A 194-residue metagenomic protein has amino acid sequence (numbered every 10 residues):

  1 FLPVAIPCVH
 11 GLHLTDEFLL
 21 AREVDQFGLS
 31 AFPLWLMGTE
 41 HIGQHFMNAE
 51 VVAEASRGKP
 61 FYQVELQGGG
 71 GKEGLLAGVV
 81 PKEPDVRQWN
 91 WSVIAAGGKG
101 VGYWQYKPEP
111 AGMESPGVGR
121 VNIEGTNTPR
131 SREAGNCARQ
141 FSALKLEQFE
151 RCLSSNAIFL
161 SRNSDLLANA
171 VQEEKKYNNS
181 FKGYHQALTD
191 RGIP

Functional and structural regions predicted by a protein language model:
F1-L2, H10, A21, D25 (+1 more regions): Carbohydrate-binding surfaces of carbohydrate-active enzymes
D16-L20: Short glycine-biased active-site loop of nucleotidyltransferases that positions the nucleotide triphosphate and helps
